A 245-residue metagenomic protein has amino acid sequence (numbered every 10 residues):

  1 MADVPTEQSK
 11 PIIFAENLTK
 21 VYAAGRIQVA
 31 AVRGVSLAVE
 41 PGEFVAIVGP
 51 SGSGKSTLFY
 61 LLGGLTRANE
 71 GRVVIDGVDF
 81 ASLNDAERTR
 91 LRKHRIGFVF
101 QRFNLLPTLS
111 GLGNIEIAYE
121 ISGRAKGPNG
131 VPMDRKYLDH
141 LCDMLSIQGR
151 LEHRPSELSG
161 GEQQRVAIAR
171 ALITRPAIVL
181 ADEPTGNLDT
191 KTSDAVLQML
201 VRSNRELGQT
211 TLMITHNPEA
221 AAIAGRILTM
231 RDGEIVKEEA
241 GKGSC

Functional and structural regions predicted by a protein language model:
M1-V21, K237-C245: ABC-family P-loop ATPase nucleotide-binding domain
P11-D232: ABC family nucleotide-binding domain
